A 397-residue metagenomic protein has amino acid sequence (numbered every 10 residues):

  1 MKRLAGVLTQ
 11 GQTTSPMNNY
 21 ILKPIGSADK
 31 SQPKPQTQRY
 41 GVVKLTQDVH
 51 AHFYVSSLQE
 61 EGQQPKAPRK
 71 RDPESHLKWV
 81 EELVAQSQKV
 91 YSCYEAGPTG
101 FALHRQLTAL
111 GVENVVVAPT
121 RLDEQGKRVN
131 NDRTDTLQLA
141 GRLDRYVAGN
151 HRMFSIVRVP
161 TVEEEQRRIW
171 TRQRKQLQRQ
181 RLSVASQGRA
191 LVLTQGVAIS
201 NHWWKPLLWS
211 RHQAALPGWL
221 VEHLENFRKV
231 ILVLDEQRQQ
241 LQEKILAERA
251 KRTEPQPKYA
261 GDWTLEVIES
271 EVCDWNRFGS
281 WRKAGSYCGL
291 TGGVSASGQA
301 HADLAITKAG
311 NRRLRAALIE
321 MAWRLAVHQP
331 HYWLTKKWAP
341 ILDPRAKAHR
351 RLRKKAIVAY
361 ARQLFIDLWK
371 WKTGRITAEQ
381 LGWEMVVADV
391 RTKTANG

Functional and structural regions predicted by a protein language model:
K34-Q59, L139: Gly/Thr-rich phosphate-binding beta-strand-loop-beta motif of the actin/hexokinase/Hsp70
Q59-V90: Nucleic-acid-processing active sites and adjacent nucleic-acid-binding tracks, predominantly divalent metal-dependent
V115-F154, S210, A300-A309: Short alpha-helix plus adjacent loop in nuclease-associated cores
G141-I169, L207-G218: A short, charged helix-loop
T171-P255: Glycine-rich, often acidic, oxyanion-interacting loops/wings at catalytic, nucleic-acid, or phospho-protein interfaces
P255, D262, V267-H349, R353: Phosphate-backbone recognition surface of nucleic-acid-processing proteins
Q299, P340-G397: Low-complexity, acidic/Ser/Thr- and charged residue-rich accessory regions of DNA metabolism proteins
